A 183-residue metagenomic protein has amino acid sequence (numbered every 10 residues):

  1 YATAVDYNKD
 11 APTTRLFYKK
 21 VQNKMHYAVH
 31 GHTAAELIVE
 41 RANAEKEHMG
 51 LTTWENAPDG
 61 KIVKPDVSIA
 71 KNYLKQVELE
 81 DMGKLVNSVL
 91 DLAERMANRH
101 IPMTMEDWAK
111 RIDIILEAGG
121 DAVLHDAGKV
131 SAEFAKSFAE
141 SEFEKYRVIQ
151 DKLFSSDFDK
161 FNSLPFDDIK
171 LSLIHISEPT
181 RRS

Functional and structural regions predicted by a protein language model:
Y1-L173, S177, R181: Positively charged, phosphate-engaging catalytic surfaces used for nucleic-acid and nucleotide handling
